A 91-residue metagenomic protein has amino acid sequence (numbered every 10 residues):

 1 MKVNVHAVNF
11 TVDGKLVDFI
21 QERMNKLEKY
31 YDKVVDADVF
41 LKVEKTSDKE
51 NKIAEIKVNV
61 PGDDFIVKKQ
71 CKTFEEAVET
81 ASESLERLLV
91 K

Functional and structural regions predicted by a protein language model:
M1-K91: N-terminal, polar/charged subdomain of small-to-medium soluble alpha/beta proteins
